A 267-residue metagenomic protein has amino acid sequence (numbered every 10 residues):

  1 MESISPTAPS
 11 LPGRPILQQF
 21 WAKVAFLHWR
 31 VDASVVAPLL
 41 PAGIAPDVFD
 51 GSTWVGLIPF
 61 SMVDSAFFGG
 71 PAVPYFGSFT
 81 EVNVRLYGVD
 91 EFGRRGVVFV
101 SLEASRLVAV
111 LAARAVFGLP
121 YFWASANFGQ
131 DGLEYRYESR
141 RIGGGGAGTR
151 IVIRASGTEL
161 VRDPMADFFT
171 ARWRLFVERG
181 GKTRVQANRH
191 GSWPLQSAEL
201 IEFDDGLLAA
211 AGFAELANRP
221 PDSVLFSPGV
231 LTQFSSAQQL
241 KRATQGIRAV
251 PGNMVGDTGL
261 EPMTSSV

Functional and structural regions predicted by a protein language model:
M1-F68, Q196, E202-D205, G212-A243: Hydrophobic, proline/glycine-rich low-complexity stretches
V63-P71, R94, R162-D163: N-terminal intrinsically disordered, cationic/polar leader segments that include organellar targeting peptides
V73-G77: Short, solvent-exposed beta-strand/turn "edge" segments of beta-rich domains on protein surfaces
S78-V82: Flexible linear motifs
N83-G246: Internal, well-folded beta-alpha domain core
